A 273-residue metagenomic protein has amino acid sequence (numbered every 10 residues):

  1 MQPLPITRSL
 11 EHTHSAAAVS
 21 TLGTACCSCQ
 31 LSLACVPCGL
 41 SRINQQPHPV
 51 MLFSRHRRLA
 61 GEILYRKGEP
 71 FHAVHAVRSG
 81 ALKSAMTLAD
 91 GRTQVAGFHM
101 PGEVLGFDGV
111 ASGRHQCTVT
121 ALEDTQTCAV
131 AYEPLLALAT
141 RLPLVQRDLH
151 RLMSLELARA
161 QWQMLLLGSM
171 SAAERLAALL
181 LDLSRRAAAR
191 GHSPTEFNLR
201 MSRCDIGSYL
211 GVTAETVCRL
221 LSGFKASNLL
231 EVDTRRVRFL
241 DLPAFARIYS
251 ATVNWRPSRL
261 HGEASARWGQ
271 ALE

Functional and structural regions predicted by a protein language model:
Q2-A60, V104-L105, V110-A111: Cyclic nucleotide-binding regulatory module and flanking cytosolic helices
P37, Q46-P47, A60-D124: Cyclic nucleotide-binding regulatory domains
R55, V74, F98, A129 (+2 more regions): Short aromatic/basic micro-patch
A60, M100-P101, A131, M153 (+3 more regions): A secondary-structure boundary/capping signal
S79, E133-P134, L155, C204 (+1 more regions): Alpha-helix/helix-capping structural signal
G97-W162: Cyclic-nucleotide recognition modules
T140-T213: Polybasic "coupling" helices that flank or enter modular domains
R185-E273: Phosphate-/nucleic-acid-contacting segments
